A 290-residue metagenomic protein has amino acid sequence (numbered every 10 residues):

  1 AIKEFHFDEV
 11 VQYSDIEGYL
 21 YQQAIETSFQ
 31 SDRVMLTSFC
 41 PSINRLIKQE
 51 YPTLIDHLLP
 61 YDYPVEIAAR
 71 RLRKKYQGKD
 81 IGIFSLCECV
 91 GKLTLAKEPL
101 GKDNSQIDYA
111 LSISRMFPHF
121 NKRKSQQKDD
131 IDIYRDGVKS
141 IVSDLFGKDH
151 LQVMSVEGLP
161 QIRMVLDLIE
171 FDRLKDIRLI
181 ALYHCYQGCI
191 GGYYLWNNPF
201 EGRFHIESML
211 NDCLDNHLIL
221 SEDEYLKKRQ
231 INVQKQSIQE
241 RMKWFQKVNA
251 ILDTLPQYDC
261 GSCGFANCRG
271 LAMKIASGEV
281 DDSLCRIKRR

Functional and structural regions predicted by a protein language model:
A1-G261, A266-R289: Iron-sulfur-associated redox domains of electron-transfer enzymes in respiratory and anaerobic energy metabolism
